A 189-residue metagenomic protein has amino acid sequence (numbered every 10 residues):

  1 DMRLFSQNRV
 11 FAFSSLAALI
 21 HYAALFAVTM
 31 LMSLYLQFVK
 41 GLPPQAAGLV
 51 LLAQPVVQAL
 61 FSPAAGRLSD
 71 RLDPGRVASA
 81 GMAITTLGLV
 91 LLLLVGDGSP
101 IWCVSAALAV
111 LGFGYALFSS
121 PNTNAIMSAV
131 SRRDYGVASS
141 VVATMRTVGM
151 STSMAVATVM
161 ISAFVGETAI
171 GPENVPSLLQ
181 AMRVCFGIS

Functional and structural regions predicted by a protein language model:
D1-T168, L178-S189: 12-transmembrane solute porter fold
